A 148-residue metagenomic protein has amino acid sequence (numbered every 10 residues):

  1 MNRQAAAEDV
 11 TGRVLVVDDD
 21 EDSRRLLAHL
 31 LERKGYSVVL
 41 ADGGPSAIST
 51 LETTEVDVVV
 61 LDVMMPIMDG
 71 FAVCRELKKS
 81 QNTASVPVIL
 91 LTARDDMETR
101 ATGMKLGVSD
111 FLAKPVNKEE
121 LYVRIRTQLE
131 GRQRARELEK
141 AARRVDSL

Functional and structural regions predicted by a protein language model:
M1-L15: Non-catalytic signal-transmission and effector/linker regions of two-component phosphorelay proteins
R25-R33: Charged docking surfaces used in two-component/phosphorelay signaling
G35-D42, T50: Short hydrophobic/Thr-rich beta-strand motif most characteristic of the beta2 strand and flanking loop of CheY-like
T54-V60: Active-site beta3 strand of CheY-like receiver
M65, L77, G103: Receiver (REC) domain active-site loop signature in two-component systems and cognate sites in sensor histidine kinases
